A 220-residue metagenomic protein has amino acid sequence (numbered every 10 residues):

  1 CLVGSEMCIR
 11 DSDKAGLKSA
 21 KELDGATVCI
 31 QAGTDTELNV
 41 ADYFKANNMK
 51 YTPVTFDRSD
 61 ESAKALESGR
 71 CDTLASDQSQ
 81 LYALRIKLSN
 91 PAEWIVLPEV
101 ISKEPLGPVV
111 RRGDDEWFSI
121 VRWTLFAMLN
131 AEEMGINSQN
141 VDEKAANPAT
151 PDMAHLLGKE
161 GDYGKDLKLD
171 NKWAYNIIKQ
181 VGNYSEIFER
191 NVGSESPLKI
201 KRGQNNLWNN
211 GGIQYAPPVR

Functional and structural regions predicted by a protein language model:
C1-I9: Short, small-residue-biased leader/transition segments that mark boundaries at the very start of proteins
D11-S12, Q31-D35, R58-S59, L74-R85: Beta->alpha turn/N-cap motifs
S12-G16, T27, T34, Q80-L81 (+4 more regions): Extended ligand-binding regions for polar small-molecule ligands
A15-G16, P53-S68: Short helix-initiation/N-cap motifs at beta->coil->alpha
G25-C29, T52: Short, well-ordered beta-strand elements
T36-D57, I86-N90, F126, N130 (+2 more regions): Ligand-binding cleft/hinge of the Venus flytrap
N39-A46, E67-S68, D72-V96: A ligand-binding cleft/hinge motif common to bilobed small-molecule-binding domains
T52, L88-S102, R112-D114: Short beta-strand->loop
